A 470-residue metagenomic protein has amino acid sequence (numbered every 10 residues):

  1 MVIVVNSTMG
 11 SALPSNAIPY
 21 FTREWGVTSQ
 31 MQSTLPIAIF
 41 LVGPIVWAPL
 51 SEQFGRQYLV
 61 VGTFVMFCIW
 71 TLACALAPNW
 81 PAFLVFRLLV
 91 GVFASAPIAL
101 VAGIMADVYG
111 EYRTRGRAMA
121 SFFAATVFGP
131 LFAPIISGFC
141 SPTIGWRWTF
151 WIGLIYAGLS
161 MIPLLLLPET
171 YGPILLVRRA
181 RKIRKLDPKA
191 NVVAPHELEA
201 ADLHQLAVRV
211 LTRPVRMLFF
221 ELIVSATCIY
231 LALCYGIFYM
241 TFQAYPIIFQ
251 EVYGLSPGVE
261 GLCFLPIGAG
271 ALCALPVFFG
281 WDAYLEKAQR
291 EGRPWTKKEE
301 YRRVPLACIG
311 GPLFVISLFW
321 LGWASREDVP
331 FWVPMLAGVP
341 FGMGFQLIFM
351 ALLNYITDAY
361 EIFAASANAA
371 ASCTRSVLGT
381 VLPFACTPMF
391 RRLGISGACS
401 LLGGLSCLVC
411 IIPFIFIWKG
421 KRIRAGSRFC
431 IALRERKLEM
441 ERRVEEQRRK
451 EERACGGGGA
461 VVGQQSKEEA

Functional and structural regions predicted by a protein language model:
M1-S7, S11, S15, W148 (+3 more regions): Intracellular terminal tails of multi-pass secondary transporters
M1-V27, P97, V101-A102, T241-P246: Extracytoplasmic
G10, W25-G26, F54-G55, L76-A82 (+4 more regions): Helix-breaking motifs and short loop linkers at transmembrane-helix boundaries and internal kinks in secondary membrane
S15, R209-L275, I348-N354: Extracytoplasmic gate region of multi-pass secondary transporters
L35-A48, L265-V277: Central cavity-lining transmembrane alpha-helices of secondary-active solute carriers, predominantly the Major
P44-P81: Conserved MFS/SLC helix-loop-helix module at the cytosolic interface between two early adjacent transmembrane helices
F86-T126: Cytoplasmic helix-loop-helix junction between adjacent transmembrane helices in 12-TM secondary transporters
A125-I174: Helix-loop-helix hairpin linking two adjacent transmembrane segments in secondary transporters
